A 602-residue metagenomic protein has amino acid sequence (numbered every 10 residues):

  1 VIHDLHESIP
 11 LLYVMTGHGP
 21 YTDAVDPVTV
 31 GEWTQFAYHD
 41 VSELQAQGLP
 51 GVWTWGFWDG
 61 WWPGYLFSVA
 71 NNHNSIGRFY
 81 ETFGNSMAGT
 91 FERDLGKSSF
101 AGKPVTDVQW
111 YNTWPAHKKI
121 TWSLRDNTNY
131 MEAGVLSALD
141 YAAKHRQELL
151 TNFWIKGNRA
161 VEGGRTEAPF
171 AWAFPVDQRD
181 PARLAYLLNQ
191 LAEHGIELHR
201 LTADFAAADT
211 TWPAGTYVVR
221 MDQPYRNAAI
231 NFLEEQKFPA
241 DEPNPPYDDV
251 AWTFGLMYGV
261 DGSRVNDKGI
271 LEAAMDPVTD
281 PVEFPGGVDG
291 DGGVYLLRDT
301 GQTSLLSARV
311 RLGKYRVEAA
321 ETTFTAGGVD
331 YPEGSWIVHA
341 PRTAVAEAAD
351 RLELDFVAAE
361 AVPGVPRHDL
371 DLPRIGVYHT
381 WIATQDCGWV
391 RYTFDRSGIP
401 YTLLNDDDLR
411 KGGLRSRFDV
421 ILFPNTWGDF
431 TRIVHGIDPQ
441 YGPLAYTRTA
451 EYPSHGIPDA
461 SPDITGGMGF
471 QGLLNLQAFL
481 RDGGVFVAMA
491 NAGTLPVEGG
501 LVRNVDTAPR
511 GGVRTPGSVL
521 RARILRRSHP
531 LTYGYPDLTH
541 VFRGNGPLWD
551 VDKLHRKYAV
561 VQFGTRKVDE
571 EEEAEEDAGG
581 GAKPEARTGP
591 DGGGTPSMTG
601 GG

Functional and structural regions predicted by a protein language model:
I2-P10: Histidine-centered catalytic micro-motifs
P10-L11, T16-V52, G56-W61, L66-G602: Intrinsic-disorder/low-complexity accessory segments
